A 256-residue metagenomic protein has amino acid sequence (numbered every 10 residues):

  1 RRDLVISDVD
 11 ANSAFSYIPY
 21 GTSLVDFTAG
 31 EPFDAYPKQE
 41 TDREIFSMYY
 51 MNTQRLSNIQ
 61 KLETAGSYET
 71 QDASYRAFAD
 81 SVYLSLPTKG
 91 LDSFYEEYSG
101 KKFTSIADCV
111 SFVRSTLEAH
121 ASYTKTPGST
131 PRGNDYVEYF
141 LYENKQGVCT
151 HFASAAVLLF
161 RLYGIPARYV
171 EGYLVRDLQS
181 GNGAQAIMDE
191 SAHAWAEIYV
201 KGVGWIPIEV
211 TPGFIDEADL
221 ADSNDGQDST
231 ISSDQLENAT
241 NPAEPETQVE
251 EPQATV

Functional and structural regions predicted by a protein language model:
R1-V9: A short beta-strand micro-motif
D3, D42-I45, H193, W205: A residue-level signal for beta-strand positions that form part of recognition/binding surfaces within mature
D8-E143: Acidic low-complexity segments
M48, Q253-V256: Hydrophobic, helix-length membrane anchors
S115, T150-A239: Hydrophobic/aromatic-rich core segments of domains that either
G133, L141-V148, F152, M188: Secondary-structure capping and boundary motifs in well-ordered enzyme cores
L236-E251: Alpha-helical and coiled-coil interaction segments, frequently adjacent to or embedded within charge-biased
